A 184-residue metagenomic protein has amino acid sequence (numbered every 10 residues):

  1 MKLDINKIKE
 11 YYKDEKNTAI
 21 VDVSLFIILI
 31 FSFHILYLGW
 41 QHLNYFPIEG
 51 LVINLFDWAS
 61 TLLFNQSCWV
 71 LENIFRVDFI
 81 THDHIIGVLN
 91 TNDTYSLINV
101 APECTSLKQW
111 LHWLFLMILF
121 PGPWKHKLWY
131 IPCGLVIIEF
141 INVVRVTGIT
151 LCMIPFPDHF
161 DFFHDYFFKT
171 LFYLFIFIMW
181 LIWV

Functional and structural regions predicted by a protein language model:
M1-V184: Hydrophobic N-terminal alpha-helices or hydrophobic patches in metabolic proteins across all domains of life
